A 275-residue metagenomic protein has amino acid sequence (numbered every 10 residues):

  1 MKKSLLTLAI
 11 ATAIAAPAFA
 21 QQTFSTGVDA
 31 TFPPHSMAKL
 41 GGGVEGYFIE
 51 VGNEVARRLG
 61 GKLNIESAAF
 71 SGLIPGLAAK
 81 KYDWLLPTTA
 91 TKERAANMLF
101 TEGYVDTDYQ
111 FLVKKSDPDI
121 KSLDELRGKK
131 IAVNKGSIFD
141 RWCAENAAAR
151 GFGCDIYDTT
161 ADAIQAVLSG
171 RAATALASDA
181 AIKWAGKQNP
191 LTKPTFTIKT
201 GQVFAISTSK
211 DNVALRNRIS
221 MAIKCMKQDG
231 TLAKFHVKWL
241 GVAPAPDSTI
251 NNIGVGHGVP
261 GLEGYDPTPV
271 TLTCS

Functional and structural regions predicted by a protein language model:
K2-I10, F19-L59, K234-S275: N-terminal hydrophobic or amphipathic helices and topogenic motifs
A15-P17: N-terminal signal peptide c-region/cleavage motif recognized by signal peptidases
Q21-T88, A96, I219, D229: Extracytoplasmic small-molecule ligand-binding "clamshell" domains of the periplasmic binding protein/Venus flytrap
D29-A30, V105-V113, K183-I223, A243-D266 (+2 more regions): Periplasmic-binding protein-like
A30-P34, G42-R57, Q110-T159, I164-Q165 (+2 more regions): Bilobed "Venus flytrap"/periplasmic-binding protein-like clamshell domains and structurally analogous long
I49-R58, D117, D124-E125, K129-K130 (+2 more regions): Extended ligand-binding regions for polar small-molecule ligands
N64-P75, P118, C154-S169, T200-Q202: Short helix-initiation/N-cap motifs at beta->coil->alpha
G72-P75, T88-N97, A144-E145, A166-T200: A ligand-binding cleft/hinge motif common to bilobed small-molecule-binding domains
